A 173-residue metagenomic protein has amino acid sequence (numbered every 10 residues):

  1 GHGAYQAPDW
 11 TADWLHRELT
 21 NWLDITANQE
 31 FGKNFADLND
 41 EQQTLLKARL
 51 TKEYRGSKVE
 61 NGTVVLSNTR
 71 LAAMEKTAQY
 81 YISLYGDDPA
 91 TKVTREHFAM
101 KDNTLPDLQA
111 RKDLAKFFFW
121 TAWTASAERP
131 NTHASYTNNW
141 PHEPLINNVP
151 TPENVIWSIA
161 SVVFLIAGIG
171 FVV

Functional and structural regions predicted by a protein language model:
G1-V155: Soluble extramembrane regions of membrane proteins in the secretory/endomembrane system
T151-L165: N-terminal membrane-entry
A167-V173: Juxtamembrane interface at the cytosolic side of transmembrane helices
